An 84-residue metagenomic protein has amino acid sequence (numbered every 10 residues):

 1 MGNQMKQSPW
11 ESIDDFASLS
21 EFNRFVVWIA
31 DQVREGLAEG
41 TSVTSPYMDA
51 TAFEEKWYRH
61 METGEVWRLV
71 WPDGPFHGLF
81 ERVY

Functional and structural regions predicted by a protein language model:
M1-M48, E54, Y84: N-terminal domain-onset segments
A50-Y84: Short, compact, well-ordered microdomains
